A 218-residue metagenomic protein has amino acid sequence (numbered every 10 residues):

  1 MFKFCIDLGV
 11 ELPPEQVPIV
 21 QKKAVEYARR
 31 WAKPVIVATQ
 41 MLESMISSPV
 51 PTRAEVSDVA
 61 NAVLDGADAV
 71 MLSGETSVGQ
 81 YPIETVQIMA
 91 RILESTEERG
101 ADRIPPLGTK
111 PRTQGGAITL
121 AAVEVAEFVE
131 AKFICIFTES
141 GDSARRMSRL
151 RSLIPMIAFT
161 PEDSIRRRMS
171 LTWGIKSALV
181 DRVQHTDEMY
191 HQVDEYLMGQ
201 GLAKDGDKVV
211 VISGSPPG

Functional and structural regions predicted by a protein language model:
M1, E43-D65: Catalytic cores of alpha/beta
K3-V10, V59-P82: Glycine-rich phosphate-binding active-site loops on the catalytic face of alpha/beta enzymes
F4, Q40, A62, M147 (+1 more regions): Conserved, mostly hydrophobic/aromatic
L12-Y27, G79-M89: Active-site-adjacent beta->alpha loops and helix N-cap segments on the catalytic face of soluble alpha/beta enzymes
R30, M89-V123: Long, charged amphipathic helices and adjacent flexible linkers at domain junctions
R30-S48, A131, S152-M156: Short beta-strand/loop segments at the ligand-binding rim of alpha/beta enzyme cores
S143-R145, R151-M189: Nucleotide-binding motor/catalytic cores of P-loop/tubulin-like NTPases across gene-expression machines
Y190, D194-Y196, K204-P217: C-terminal binding/interaction regions
